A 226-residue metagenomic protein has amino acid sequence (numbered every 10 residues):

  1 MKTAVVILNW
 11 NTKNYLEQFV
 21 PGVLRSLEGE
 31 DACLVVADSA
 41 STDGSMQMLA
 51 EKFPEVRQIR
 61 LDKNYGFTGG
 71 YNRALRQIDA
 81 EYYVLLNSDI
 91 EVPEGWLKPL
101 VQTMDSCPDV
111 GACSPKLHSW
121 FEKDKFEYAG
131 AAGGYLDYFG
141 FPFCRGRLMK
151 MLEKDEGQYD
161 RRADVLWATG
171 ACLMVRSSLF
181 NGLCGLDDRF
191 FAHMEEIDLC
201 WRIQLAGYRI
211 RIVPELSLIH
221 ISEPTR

Functional and structural regions predicted by a protein language model:
G22, D38-Q47, K63: A conserved acidic beta->alpha catalytic loop
G22-D31: Short, acidic, metal-binding catalytic loop of nucleotide-sugar glycosyltransferases
D31-A40, I59-L61: Short beta-strand/loop segment that forms part of the nucleotide-sugar
R60-I78, S88, P99: Glycine-rich, basic loop-to-helix element that forms the pyrophosphate-binding segment of sugar-nucleotide handling
Y83: Short aromatic/hydrophobic "clamp" motif used to bind/position activated sugar donors
E91-F141: Conserved donor NDP-sugar-binding/catalytic core segment of glycosyltransferases
D160-L216: A short, conserved alpha-helix in the catalytic core of glycosyltransferases
S217-T225: Residue-level detector of conserved catalytic or cofactor/ligand-binding positions in enzyme active sites
